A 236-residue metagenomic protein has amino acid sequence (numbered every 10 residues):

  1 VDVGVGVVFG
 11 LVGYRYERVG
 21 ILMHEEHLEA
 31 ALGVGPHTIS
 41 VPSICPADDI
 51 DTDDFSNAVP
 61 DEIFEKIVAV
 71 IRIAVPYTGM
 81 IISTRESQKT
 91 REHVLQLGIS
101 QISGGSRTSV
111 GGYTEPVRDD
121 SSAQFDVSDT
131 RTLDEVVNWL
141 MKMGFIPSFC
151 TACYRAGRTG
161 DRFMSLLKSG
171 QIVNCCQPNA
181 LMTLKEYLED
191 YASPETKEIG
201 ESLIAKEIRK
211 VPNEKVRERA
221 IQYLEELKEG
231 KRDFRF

Functional and structural regions predicted by a protein language model:
V1-I50, P60-K89, Q96, Q101 (+1 more regions): Conserved C-terminal portion of the radical SAM core fold that forms the substrate/S-adenosylmethionine-binding
D51-P60, D120-D126: Glycine-rich tight-turn/loop motif centered on a GG-T
V59, I82, E86, Q124-S128 (+1 more regions): Short amphipathic alpha-helical interaction segments
E92, L97-S100, S106-F236: Radical SAM enzyme core and accessory elements
